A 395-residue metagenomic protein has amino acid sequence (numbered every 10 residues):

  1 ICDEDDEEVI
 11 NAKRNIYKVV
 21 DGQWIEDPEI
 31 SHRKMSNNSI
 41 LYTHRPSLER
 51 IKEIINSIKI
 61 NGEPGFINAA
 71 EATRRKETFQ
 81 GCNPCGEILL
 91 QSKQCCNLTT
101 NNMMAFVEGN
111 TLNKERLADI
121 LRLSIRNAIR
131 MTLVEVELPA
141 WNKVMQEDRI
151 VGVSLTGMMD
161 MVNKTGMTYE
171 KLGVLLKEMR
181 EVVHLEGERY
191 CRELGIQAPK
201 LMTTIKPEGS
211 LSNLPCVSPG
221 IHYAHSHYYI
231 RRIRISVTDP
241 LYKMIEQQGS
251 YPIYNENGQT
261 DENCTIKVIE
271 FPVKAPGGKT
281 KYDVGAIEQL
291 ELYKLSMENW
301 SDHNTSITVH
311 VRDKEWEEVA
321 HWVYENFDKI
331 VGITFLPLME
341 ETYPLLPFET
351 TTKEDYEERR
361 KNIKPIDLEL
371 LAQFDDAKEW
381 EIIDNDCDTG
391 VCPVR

Functional and structural regions predicted by a protein language model:
I1-M103, V107-E108: Active-site cavity-forming subdomains of large catalytic enzyme subunits
I1-R45, T132-N142, G157, V162-P207: Internal maturation/activation junctions in enzymes
R14-I25, K52-N56, I125, M159 (+6 more regions): Short, well-ordered alpha-helical packing segments
S47-I51, Q94, I120, S124-N127 (+7 more regions): General structural feature for long, well-ordered alpha-helical segments within catalytic domains of soluble enzymes
N56-K59, G65-A69, R75-V107, L121-E137 (+3 more regions): Catalytic alpha/beta core of large soluble enzyme barrels
N110-A118: Long hydrophobic segments that form regular secondary structure
K378-R395: Short acidic, low-complexity intrinsically disordered linear motifs used for protein-protein interactions
